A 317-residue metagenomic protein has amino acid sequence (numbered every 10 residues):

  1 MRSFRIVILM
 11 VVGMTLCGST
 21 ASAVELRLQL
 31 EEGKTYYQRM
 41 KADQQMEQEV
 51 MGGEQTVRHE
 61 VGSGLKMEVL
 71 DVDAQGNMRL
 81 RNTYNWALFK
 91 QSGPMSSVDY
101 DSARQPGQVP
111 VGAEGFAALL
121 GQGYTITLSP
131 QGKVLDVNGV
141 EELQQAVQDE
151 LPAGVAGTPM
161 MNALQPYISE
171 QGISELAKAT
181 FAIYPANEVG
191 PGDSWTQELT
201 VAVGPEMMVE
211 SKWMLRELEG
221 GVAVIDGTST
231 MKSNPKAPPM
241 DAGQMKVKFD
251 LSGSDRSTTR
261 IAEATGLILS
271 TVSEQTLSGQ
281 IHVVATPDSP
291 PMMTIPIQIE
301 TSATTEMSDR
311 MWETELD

Functional and structural regions predicted by a protein language model:
M1-I6: Positively charged n-region of N-terminal signal peptides that target proteins for export
V7-G18: Bacterial N-terminal signal peptides
A23-D317: Signature of exported/secreted
